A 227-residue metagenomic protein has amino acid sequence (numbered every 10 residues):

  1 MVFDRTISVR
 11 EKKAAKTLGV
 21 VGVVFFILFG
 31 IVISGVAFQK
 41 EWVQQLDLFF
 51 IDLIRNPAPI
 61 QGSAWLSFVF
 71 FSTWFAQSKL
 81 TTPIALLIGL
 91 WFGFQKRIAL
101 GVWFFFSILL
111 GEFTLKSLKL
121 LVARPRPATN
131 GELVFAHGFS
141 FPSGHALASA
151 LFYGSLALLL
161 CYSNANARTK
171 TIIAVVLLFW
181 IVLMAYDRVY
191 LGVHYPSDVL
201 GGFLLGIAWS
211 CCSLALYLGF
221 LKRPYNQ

Functional and structural regions predicted by a protein language model:
M1-K79, L120-V122, R126-A128, E132-L133: N-terminal transmembrane-helix/juxtamembrane module of multi-pass inner/ER membrane proteins
F3-V9, T129-Q227: Membrane-embedded catalytic cores of phosphoryl/pyrophosphoryl-handling enzymes
V9-K12, G62-F70, F92, K96 (+4 more regions): Membrane-helix interfacial "entry" motifs
L18-G22, A99-S107, T169-V176, G201: Alpha-helical transmembrane segments of integral membrane proteins
G30-V36, F113-K116, L120, L158 (+2 more regions): Short hydrophobic alpha-helical membrane-anchoring segments
L48-I51, I84-A85, G89-A167: Membrane-interface loops
Q77-P83, L177: Short hydrophobic alpha-helical membrane-embedded segments
